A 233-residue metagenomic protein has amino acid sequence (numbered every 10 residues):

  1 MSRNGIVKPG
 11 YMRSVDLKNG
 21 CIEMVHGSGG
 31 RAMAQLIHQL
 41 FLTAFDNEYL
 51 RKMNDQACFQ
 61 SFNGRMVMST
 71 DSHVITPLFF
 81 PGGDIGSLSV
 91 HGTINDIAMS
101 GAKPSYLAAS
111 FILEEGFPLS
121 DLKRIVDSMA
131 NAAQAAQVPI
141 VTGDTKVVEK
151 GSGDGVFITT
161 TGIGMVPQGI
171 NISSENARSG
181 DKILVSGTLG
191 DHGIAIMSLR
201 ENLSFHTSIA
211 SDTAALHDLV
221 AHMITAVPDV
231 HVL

Functional and structural regions predicted by a protein language model:
M1-L233: Helix-biased detector of long, well-ordered alpha-helical tracts
